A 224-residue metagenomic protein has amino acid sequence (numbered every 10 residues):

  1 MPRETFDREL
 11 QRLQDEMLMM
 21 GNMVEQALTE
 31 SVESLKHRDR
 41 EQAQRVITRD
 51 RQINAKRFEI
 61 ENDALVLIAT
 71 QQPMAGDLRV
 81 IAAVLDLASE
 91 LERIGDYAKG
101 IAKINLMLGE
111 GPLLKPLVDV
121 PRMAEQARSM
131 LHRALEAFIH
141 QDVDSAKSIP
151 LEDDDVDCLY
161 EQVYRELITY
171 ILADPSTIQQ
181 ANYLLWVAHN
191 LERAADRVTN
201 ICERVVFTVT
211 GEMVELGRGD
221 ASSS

Functional and structural regions predicted by a protein language model:
M1-S224: Cytosolic, long alpha-helical scaffolding segments
